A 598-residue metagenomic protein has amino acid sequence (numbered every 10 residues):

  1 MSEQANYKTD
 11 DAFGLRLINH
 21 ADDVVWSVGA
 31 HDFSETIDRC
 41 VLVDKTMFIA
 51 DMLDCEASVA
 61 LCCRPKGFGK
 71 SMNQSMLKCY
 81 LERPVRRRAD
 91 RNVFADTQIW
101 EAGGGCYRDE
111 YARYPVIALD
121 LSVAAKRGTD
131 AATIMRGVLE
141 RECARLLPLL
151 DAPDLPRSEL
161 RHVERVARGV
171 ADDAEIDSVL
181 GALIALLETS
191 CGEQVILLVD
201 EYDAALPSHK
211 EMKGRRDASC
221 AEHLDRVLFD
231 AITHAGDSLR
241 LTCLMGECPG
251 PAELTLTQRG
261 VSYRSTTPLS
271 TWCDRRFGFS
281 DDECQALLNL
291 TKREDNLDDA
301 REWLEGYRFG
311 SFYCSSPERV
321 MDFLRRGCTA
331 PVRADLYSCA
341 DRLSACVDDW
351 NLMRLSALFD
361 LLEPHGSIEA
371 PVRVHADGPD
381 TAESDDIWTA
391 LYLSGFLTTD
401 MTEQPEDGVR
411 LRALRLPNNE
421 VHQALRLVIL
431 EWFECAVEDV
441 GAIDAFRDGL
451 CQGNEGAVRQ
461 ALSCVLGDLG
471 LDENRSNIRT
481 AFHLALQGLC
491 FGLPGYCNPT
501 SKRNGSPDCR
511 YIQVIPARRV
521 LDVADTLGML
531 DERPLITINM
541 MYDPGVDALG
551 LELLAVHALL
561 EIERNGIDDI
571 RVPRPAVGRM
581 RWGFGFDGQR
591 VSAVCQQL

Functional and structural regions predicted by a protein language model:
N6-R86, D90-E101: Walker A/P-loop-proximal flanking segment of P-loop NTPase domains
W26-H31, A118-D177, A205-R215: Conserved P-loop NTPase mechanochemical-coupling segment
D44, C79-L149: P-loop NTPase motor core
C143, V179-S190, D217-R240, D568: Substrate-engagement module of ASCE P-loop NTPases
C191-A218: Conserved P-loop NTPase "ATPase switch" module shared by AAA+ and STAND
I196-D200, R240-E247: Structural recognition of the conserved hydrophobic beta-strand(s) that form the central parallel beta-sheet of P-loop
A252-L324, L358: Amphipathic alpha-helical segments of the small helical/lid subdomains adjacent to P-loop NTPase cores
S262-T266, S315-G566, G585-D587, V591-L598: Extended alpha-helical interface modules used as scaffolds for assembling large macromolecular complexes
